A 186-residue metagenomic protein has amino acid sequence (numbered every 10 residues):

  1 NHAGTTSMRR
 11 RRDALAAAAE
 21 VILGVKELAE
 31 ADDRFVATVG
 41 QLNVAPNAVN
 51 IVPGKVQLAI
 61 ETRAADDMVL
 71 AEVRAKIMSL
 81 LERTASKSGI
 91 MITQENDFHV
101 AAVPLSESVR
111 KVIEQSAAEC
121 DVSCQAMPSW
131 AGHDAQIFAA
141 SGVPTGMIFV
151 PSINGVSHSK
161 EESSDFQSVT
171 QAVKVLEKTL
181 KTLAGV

Functional and structural regions predicted by a protein language model:
N1-M68: Midchain, well-structured core segments that form catalytic/ion-binding scaffolds
R9-A31, R74-S79, V150-V186: His/Asp/Glu-rich mid-to-C-terminal helical/loop segments that flank catalytic regions of hydrolases
K26-V39, R83-E95, S123-P128, G185-V186: Flexible, glycine/charged-enriched surface loops at secondary-structure junctions
T38-N47, A59-E61, A65, M91-R110 (+1 more regions): A short beta-alpha structural unit
V44, R63-D67, D97-H99, G155-S168: Short beta-alpha connecting loops at secondary-structure transitions that line or flank enzyme active sites
G54, C124-V175: Zn-dependent metallopeptidase/amidohydrolase metal-coordination segment
V69-V73: Solvent-exposed, non-transmembrane alpha-helical starts
